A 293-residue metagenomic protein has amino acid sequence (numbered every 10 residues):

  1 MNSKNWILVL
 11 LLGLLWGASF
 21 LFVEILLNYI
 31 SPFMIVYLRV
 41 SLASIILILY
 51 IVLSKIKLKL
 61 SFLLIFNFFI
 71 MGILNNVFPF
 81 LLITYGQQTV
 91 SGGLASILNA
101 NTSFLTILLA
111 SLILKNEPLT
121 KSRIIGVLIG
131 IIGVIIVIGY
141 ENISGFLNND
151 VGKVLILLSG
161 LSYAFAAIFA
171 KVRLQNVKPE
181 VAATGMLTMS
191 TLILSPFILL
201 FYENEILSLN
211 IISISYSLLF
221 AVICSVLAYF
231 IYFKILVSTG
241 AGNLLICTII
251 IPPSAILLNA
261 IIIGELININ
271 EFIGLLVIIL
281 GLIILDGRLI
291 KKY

Functional and structural regions predicted by a protein language model:
M1-M34, Y85, G145-V172, L192 (+2 more regions): Glycine-/small-residue-enriched transmembrane alpha-helix faces in small-molecule transporters and effluxers
M1-N5, Y29-F33, Y37, L60-F66 (+3 more regions): Juxtamembrane helix-entry segments on the extracytoplasmic side of multipass membrane proteins
L15, S19-F20, I48-N99, I135-I136 (+1 more regions): Specific transmembrane alpha-helical segments of multi-pass solute transporters/efflux pumps, especially DMT/EamA
L26, I35, R39, G86 (+7 more regions): Hydrophobic/aromatic residues within transmembrane alpha-helices of multi-pass small-molecule transporters
L38, N76, A95-N101, F169-L192 (+1 more regions): Helix-helix packing/entry segments at the starts of transmembrane helices
L47, F69, L109, K121-E141 (+3 more regions): Hydrophobic transmembrane alpha-helices of multi-pass small-molecule transport proteins
L49-K55, S103-I125, P253-F272: C-terminal transmembrane-helix exit sites in multi-pass transporters
T106-L108, L112, S144-Y202, I231: Transmembrane alpha-helical segments that form core, pore/gating elements of small-molecule transporters/exporters
